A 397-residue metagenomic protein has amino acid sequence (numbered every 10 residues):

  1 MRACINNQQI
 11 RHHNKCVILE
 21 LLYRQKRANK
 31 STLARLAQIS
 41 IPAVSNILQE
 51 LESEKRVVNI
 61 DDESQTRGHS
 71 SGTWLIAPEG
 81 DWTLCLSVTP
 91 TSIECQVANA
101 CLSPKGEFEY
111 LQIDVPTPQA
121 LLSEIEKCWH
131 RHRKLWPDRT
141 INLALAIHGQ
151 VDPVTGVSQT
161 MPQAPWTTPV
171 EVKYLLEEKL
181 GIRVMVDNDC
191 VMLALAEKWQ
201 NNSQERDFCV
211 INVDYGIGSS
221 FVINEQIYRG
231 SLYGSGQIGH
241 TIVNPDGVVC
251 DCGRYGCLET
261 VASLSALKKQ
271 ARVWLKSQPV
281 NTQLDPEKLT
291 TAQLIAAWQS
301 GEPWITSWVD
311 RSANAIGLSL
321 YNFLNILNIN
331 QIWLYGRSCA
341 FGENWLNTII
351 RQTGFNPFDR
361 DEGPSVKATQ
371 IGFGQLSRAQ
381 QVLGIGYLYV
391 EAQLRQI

Functional and structural regions predicted by a protein language model:
M1-I60, T66-S70, L75-E109, I113-R139 (+1 more regions): ATP-binding/phosphotransfer module of carbohydrate and carboxylate kinases, centering on a glycine-rich
T91-I93, Q150-D152, G218: Short, acidic Gly/Pro/Ser/Thr-rich loop/turn segments
N99, P153, V222: Short, acidic, Ser/Thr-enriched surface-loop or helix-capping motifs
E107, T117-P118, T167-T168, L175-Q299: Glycine/GP-enriched mid-protein hinge/lid loop-to-helix segment characteristic of carbohydrate kinases
E107-D207, N344-F355: Glycine-rich phosphate-binding loop and adjoining helix at the ATP-binding site of ATP-dependent phosphoryl-transfer
H148-V151, D214-G216, S338-C339: Short glycine-rich anion-binding loops that position phosphate/pyrophosphate groups of nucleotides and phosphorylated
